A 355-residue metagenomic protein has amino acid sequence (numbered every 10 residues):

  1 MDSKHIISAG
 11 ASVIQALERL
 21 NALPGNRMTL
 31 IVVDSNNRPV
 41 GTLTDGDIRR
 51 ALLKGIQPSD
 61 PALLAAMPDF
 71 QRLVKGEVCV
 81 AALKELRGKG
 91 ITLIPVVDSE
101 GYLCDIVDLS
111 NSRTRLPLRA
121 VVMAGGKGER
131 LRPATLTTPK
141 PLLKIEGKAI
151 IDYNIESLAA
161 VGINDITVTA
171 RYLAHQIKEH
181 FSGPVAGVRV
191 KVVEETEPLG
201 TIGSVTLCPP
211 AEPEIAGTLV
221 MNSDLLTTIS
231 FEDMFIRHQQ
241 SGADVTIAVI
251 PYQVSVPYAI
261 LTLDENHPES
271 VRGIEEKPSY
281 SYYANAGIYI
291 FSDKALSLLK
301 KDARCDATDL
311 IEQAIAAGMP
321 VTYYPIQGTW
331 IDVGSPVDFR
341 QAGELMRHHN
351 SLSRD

Functional and structural regions predicted by a protein language model:
M1-N26, V32-S35, P39-V40, D47 (+4 more regions): Bateman/CBS regulatory modules and CBS-like beta-alpha motifs in cytosolic regions of diverse proteins
M28, T92, N164, A216 (+1 more regions): Short acidic/polar active-site loop segments enriched in Thr and Asp
T42, I106, K144, T228 (+1 more regions): Short aromatic/basic micro-patch
L53, K148-N222, D233, L298-D302 (+1 more regions): Conserved N-terminal catalytic core of the sugar/cofactor nucleotidyltransferase
T114-H175: N-terminal glycine-rich phosphate-binding loop and ensuing alpha1 helix
K127, S223-L225: Active-site metal-binding loops of divalent metal-dependent hydrolases
L219, L226, E232-Q239, Y252-S255 (+1 more regions): Catalytic-core segments of class I nucleotidyltransferases/pyrophosphorylases that form NMP-activated intermediates
S241-P251: A short, conserved acidic/glycine-rich loop-to-beta-strand motif that forms the donor nucleotide-sugar/metal
